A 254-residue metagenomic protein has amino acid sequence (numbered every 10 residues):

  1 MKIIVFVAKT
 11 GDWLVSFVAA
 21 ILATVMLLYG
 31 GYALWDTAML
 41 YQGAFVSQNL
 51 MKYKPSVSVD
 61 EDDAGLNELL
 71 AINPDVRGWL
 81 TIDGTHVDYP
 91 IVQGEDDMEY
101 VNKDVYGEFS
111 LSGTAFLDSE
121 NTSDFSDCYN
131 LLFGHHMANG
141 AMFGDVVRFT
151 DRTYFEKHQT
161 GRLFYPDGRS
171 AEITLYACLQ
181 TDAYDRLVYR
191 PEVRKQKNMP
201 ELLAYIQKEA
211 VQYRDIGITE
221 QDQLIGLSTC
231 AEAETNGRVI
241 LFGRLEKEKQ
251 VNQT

Functional and structural regions predicted by a protein language model:
M1-M26: N-terminal Sec-pathway targeting helices
F17, L27-T254: Solvent-exposed, non-transmembrane regions of membrane-associated and secreted proteins
